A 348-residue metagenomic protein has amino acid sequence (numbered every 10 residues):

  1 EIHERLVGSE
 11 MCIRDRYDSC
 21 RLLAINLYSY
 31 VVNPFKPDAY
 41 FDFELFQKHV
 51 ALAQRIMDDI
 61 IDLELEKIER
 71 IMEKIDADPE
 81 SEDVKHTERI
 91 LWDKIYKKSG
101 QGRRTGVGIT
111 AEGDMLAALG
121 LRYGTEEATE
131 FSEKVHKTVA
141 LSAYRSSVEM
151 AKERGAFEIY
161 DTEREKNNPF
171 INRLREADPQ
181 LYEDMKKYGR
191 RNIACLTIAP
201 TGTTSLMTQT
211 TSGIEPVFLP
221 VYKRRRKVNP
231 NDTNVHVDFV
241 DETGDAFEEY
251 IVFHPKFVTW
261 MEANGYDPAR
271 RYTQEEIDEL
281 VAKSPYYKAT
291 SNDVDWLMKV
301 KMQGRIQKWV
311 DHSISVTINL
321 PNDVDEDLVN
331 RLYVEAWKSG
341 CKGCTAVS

Functional and structural regions predicted by a protein language model:
E1-G8, I13: Single conserved hydrophobic/aromatic residue that forms the stacking wall/gate of nucleotide- or nucleobase-binding
A24, R103-A118, K134-K137, T203-L206: Contiguous, well-ordered alpha-helical segments that form the cores/surfaces of helical PPI scaffolds
Y30-E44, K67-E69, L116-F131: Inter-helical turn/loop segments and adjacent helix faces that build the functional surface of alpha-helical bundle
P37-D42, K94-K98, E126-H136, L219-V228 (+1 more regions): Short beta-alpha connecting loops at secondary-structure transitions that line or flank enzyme active sites
D42-M57, I61, E88, T105-I109 (+9 more regions): Generic structural signal for well-ordered, non-membrane alpha-helical segments in soluble metabolic enzymes
H49-Y96, G100, R122-T201, Q209: Internal maturation/activation junctions in enzymes
M57, I61-E69, I171, D184-R191 (+1 more regions): Catalytic alpha/beta core of large soluble enzyme barrels
R104-R122, L328-C341: Hydrophobic/aromatic-rich, well-ordered segments within soluble, folded domains that form packed cores
